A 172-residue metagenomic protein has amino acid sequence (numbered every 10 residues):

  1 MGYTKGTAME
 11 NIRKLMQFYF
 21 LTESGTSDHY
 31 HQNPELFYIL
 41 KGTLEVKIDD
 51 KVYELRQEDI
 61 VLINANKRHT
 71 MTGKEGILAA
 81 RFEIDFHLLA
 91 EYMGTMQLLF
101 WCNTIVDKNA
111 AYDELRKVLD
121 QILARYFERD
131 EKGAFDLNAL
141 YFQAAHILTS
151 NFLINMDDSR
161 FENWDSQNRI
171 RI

Functional and structural regions predicted by a protein language model:
M1-R56, G73, L99: Generic protein-terminus/edge-of-domain signal
L40, R116-D130: Regular secondary-structure segments
L55-R68: Conserved metal-binding segment of the jelly-roll/cupin
A65-Y92: Ligand-binding loop in jelly-roll beta-barrel domains
H87-V106: Double-stranded beta-helix
N103-D113, F127-L137, I147-I172: Short, Lys/Arg-enriched, Trp-marked, Pro/Gly-tolerant hinge/linker segments that flank
